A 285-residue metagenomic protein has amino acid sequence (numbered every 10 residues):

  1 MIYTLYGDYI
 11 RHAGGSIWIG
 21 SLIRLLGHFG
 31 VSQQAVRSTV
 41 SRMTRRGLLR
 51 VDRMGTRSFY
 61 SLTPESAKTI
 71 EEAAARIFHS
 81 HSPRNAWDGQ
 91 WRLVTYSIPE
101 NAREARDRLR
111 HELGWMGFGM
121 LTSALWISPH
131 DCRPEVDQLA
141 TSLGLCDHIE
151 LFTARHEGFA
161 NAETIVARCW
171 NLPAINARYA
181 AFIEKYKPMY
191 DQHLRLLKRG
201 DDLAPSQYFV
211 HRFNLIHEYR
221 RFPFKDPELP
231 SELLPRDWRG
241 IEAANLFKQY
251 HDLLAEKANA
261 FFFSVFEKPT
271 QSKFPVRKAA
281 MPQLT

Functional and structural regions predicted by a protein language model:
M1-H12: Positively charged, polyanion-binding regions of nucleic-acid-associated proteins
A13-L25: Short acidic, hydrophobic short linear motifs in intrinsically disordered regions
G47: Glycine-centered, phosphate/nucleic-acid-interacting loop/turn motifs that mediate DNA/RNA or nucleotide
R53-F59: Short, Lys/Arg-rich nucleic-acid/phosphate-binding segment
A67-W91: Short, amphipathic alpha-helical interaction segments positioned at domain boundaries
W91-I98: Active-site-flanking beta-strand signature of metal-NTP-handling nucleotidyl enzymes and homologous cyclase-like
P99-L196: Mid-protein regulatory/catalytic core that forms ligand/cofactor-binding pockets and protein-protein interaction
E163-T285: C-terminal regulatory/effector modules of DNA-binding transcriptional regulators
